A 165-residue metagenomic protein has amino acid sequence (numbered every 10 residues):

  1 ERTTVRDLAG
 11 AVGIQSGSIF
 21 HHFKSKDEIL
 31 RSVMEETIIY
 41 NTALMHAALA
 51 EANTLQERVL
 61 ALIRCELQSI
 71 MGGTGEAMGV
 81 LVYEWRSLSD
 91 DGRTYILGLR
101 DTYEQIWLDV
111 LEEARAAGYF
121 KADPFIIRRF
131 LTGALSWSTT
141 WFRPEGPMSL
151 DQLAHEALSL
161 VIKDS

Functional and structural regions predicted by a protein language model:
E1-E28, S32: Helix-turn-helix
D7, T54-R58, S149: A conserved beta-strand->loop->alpha-helix hinge within the catalytic CA
A11, E28-A48, E57, A61-Q68 (+5 more regions): Alpha-helical structural segments
Y40-E51, A134-W141: Solvent-exposed, amphipathic alpha-helical segments
L60-V82, R128, T132, K163: Helical hydrophobic small-molecule/effector-binding pocket
L67-Q68, G72-L108, A116: Short secondary-structure transition hinges
M78-Y83, R93-L97, E112-L160: Hydrophobic/aromatic-rich alpha-helical bundle segments in the mid-to-C-terminal region
